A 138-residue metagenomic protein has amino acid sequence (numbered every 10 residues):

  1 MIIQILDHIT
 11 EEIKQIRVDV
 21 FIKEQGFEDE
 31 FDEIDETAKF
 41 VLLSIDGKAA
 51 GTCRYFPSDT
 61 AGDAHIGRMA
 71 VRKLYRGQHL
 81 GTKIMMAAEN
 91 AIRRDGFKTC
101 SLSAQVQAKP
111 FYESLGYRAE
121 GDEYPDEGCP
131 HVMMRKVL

Functional and structural regions predicted by a protein language model:
M1-I13: A short beta-loop-alpha structural element at the N-terminal edge of CoA-dependent acyl/N-acetyltransferase catalytic
Q15-E28: Helix-loop element at the rim of GNAT/NAT acetyltransferase active sites that forms part of the acceptor-substrate
R17, Y112, Y117: Conserved active-site tyrosine of GNAT-family acetyltransferases
E36-T37, T60-A61, D126-P130: Short acidic/glycine-enriched loop/turn segments that link adjacent beta-strands
L42, K48-P57, D63-A70: Conserved beta-strand in the GNAT
V71, G77-N90: Conserved acetyl-CoA-binding loop-helix of GNAT-fold acetyltransferases
M85, A91-Q105: Conserved GNAT acetyl-CoA-binding A-motif
S101-S103, R118-M133: Conserved catalytic-core motifs of GNAT/GCN5-like acyltransferases
